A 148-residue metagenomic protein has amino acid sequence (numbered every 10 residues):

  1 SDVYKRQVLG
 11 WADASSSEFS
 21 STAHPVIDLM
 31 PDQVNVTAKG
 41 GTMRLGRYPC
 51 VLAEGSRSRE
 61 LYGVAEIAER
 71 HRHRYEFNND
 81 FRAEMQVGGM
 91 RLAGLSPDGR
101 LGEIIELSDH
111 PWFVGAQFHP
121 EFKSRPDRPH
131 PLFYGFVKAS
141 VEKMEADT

Functional and structural regions predicted by a protein language model:
D2-Y4: Short, small-residue-biased leader/transition segments that mark boundaries at the very start of proteins
Q7-T148: Amide-donor transfer/coupling interface in amidating biosynthetic enzymes
